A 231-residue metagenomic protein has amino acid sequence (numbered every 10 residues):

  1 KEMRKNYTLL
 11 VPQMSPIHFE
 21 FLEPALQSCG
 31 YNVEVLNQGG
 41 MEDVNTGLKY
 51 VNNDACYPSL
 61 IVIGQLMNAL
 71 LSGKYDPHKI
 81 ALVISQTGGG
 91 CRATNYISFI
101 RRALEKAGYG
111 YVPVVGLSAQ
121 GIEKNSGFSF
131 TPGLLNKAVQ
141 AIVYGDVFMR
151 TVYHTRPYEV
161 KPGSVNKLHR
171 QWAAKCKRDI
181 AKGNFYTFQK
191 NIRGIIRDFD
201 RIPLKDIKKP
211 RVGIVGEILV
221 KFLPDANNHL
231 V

Functional and structural regions predicted by a protein language model:
K1-V231: An N-terminal assembly and electron-transfer interface module characteristic of large anaerobic redox and radical
